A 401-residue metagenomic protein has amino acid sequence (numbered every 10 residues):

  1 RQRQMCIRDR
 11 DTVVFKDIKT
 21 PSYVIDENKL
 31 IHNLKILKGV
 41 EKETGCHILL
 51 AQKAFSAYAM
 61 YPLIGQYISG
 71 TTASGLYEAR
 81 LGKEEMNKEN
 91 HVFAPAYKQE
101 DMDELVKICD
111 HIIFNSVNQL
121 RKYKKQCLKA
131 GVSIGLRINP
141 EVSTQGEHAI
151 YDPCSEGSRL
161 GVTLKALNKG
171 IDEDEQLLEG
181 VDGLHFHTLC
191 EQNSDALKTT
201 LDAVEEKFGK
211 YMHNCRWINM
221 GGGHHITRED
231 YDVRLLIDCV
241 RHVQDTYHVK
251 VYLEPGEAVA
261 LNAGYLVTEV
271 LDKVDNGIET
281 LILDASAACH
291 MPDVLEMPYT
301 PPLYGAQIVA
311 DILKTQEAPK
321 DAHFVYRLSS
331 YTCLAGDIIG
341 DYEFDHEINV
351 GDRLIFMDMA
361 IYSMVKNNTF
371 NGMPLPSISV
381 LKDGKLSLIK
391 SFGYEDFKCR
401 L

Functional and structural regions predicted by a protein language model:
Q2-I7: Short, small-residue-biased leader/transition segments that mark boundaries at the very start of proteins
R10-N87, F93-Y97, D101, S286 (+2 more regions): N-terminal capping/small domains of soluble enzymes
C46-W217, C239-H242: Active-site-proximal beta-alpha core segment in soluble small-molecule metabolic enzymes
L50, T72-S74, V92, I113-S116 (+7 more regions): General beta-strand structural signal in soluble alpha/beta enzymes
A51, T188-L189, I218-T227, P255-E257: Glycine-rich beta-strand-to-loop/alpha-helix junction loops that act as flexible
K198-A203, D232-D238, T268, E343: Charged helix-capping and loop-helix junction motifs
C239, K250, P255-L401: Charged (often Lys/Glu-rich) extended helix/loop segments that serve as interaction or gating elements
